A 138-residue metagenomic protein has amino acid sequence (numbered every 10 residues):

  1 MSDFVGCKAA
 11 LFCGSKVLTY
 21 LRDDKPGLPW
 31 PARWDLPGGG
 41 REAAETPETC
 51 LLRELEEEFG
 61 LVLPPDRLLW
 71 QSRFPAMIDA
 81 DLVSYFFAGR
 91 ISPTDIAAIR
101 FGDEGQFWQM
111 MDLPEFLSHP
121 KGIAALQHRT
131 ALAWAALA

Functional and structural regions predicted by a protein language model:
M1-D35, L63: N-terminal strand-loop-strand
C13-S15, S72-A98, Q109, L113-E115 (+2 more regions): Active-site-adjacent beta-strand/loop module that shapes the phosphate/pyrophosphate-binding cleft
P31, L82, Q106: A conserved catalytic-core signature of glycosyltransferases
W34-D35, R100-E104: Short glycine-enriched loop/turn motifs at secondary-structure junctions
L36-Q71: The catalytic Nudix box helix
G39, L113-H119: Short strand-loop junctions, especially beta-strand C-caps/beta-turns that link beta-sheets to coils or alpha-helices
E57, P93, S118: Active-site micro-motifs of SAM-dependent methyltransferase domains
I96-G102, H119-I123: Short, charged, solvent-exposed linker or helix-capping segments at domain edges/interfaces that act as flexible hinges
